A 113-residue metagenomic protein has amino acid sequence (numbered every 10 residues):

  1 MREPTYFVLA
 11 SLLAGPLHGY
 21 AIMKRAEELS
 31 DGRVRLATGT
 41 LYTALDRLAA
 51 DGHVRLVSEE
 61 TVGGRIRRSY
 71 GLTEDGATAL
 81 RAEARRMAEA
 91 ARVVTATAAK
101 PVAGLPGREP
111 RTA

Functional and structural regions predicted by a protein language model:
M1-T40: N-terminal helix-turn-helix DNA-binding core of bacterial DNA-binding proteins
A26, T61-V62: Short secondary-structure boundary/capping segments
L41-L48: Basic amphipathic alpha-helical segments that dock to polyanions
G52: Glycine-centered, phosphate/nucleic-acid-interacting loop/turn motifs that mediate DNA/RNA or nucleotide
L56: Short beta-strand "wing" residues that participate in macromolecule-binding interfaces
V62-A84: Basic, amphipathic "hinge/linker" alpha-helix immediately C-terminal to the N-terminal HTH DNA-binding motif
T78-A113: Amphipathic alpha-helical dimerization/coiled-coil segments that flank or bridge DNA-binding/regulatory modules
